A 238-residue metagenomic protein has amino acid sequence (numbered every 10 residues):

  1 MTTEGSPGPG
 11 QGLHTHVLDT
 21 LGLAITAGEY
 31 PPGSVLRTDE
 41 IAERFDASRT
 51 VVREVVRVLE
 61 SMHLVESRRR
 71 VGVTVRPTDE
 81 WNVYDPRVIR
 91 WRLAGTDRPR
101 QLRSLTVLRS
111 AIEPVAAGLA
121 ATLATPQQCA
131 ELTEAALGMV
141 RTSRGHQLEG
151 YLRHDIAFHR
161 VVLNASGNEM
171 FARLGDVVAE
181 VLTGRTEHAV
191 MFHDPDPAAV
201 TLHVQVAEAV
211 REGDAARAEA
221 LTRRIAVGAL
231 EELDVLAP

Functional and structural regions predicted by a protein language model:
M1-A111, G118, P238: Short linear motifs at protein or domain termini
T38, G167-E169, G213-D214: Short loop-to-helix capping motifs
T78-F158, D194, A198-L221: All-alpha effector-binding/dimerization core of bacterial HTH-type transcriptional repressors
Q127, E169-M170: Cytosolic histidine kinase catalytic core of two-component systems
V140, R173, V177-P238: C-terminal all-alpha effector/ligand-binding and dimerization domain of prokaryotic HTH-type transcriptional repressors
V162: Short basic (Lys/Arg) and small-residue
